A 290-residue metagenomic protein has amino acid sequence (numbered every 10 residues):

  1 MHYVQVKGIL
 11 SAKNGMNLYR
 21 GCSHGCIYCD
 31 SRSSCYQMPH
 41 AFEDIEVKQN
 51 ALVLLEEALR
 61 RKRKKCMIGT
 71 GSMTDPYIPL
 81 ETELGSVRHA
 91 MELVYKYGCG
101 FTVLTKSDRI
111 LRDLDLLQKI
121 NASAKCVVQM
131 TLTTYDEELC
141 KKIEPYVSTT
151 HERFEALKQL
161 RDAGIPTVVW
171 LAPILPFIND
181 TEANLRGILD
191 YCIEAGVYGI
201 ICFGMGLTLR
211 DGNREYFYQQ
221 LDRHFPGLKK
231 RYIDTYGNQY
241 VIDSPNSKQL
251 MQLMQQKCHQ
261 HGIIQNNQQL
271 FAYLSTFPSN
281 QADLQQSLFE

Functional and structural regions predicted by a protein language model:
M1-Q129, T133-K141, T150-F154: Conserved Radical SAM active-site core
M1-Q5, A183-E290: Auxiliary Fe-S-binding modules of radical SAM enzymes
V47, R109-L111, P176-N179, T208: Acidic-and-aromatic substrate-binding clefts and catalytic sites of carbohydrate-active enzymes
L84-G85, Q118-M130, N179-G196, D222-H224: Short, electropositive alpha-helical surface patch
G98-C99, I165, V197: A structural motif
Q118-N121, F154-D162, Q255, H259: Surface-exposed amphipathic alpha-helices with a cationic face
Y135-E137, E144-Y146, Q159-T181, G204-L207: Conserved strand-turn element in the central/C-terminal portion of the radical SAM core barrel that lines
